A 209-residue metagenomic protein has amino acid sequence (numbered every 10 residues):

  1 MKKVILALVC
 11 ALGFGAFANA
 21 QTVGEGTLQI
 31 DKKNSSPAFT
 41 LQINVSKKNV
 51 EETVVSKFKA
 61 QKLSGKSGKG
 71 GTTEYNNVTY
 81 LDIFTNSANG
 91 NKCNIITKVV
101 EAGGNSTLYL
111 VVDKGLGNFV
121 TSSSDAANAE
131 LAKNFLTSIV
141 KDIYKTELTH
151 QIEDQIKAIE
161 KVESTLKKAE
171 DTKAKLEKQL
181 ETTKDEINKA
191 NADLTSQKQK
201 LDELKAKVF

Functional and structural regions predicted by a protein language model:
M1-G24: Bacterial Sec-dependent N-terminal signal peptides
K2-V4, L8, N134, S138 (+1 more regions): Charged/polar interaction segments and conserved charged motifs
K3, F14-A16, K59, T165 (+1 more regions): Generic signature of intrinsically disordered, low-complexity, basic-rich segments and short cationic peptides
A7-L8, K178, K189, E203: Intrinsically disordered, low-complexity segments enriched in polar/charged small residues
A20-L108: N-terminal, leucine/charged-rich tether regions that mediate assembly and partner docking in large macromolecular
T53-S64, S138-D142, T146, K207: Structured segments of extracytoplasmic/periplasmic soluble domains in secreted or envelope-associated proteins
Y109-K114, N118-K189: Charged heptad-repeat coiled-coil "rod" segments that mediate homo-/hetero-oligomerization in large eukaryotic
K184-F209: Proline-directed phosphorylation-rich, low-complexity intrinsically disordered regulatory regions
